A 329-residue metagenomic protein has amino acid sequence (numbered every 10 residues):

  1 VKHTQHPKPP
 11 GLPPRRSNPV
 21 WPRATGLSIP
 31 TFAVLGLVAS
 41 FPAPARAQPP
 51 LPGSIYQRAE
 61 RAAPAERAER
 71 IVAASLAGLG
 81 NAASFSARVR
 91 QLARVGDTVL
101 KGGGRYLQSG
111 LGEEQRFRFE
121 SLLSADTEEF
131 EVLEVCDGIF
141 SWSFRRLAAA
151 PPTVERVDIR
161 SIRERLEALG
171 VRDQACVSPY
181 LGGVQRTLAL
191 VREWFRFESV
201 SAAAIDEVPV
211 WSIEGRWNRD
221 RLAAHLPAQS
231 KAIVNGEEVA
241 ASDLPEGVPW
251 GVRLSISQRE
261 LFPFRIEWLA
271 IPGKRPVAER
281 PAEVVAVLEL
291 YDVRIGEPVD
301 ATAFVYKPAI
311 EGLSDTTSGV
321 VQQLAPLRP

Functional and structural regions predicted by a protein language model:
H3-P9: Cationic, low-complexity basic patches in intrinsically disordered or flexible, solvent-exposed regions
G26-S40: Bacterial N-terminal signal peptides
A45-A47: Boundary at the C-terminal end of the N-terminal hydrophobic targeting segment
P50, Y56-I71, G80, V135-I233: Flexible, processing/modification-adjacent segments and terminal tails in exported/periplasmic/extracellular proteins
Y56-A150, S199, R265: N-terminal mature ectodomain segment of secretory-pathway/periplasmic proteins
R186-E311: Gly/Pro-enriched, hydrophobic low-complexity segments that function as extracytoplasmic propeptides/linkers
Y306-P329: Gram-negative outer-membrane assembly/targeting C-terminal domains
